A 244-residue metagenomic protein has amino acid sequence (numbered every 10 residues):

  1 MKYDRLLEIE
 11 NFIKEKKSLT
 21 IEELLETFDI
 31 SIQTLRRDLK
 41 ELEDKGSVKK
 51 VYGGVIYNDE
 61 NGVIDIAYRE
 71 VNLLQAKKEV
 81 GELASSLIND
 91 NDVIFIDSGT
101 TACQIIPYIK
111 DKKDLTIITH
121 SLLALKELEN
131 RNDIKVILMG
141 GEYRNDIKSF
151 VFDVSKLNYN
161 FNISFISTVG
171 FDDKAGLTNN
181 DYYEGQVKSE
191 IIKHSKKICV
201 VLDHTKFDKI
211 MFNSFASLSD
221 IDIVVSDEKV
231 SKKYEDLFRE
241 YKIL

Functional and structural regions predicted by a protein language model:
K2-E8, F12-E22, T27, Q33-S98 (+2 more regions): HTH-adjacent hinge/linker in prokaryotic transcriptional regulators
N11, I21, L123-L244: Conserved phosphate- and dinucleotide-binding cores of soluble alpha/beta proteins, encompassing both enzyme active
A102-I105, K209-I210: Short glycine/serine/threonine-rich phosphate/pyrophosphate-binding segments that cradle anionic phosphate groups
